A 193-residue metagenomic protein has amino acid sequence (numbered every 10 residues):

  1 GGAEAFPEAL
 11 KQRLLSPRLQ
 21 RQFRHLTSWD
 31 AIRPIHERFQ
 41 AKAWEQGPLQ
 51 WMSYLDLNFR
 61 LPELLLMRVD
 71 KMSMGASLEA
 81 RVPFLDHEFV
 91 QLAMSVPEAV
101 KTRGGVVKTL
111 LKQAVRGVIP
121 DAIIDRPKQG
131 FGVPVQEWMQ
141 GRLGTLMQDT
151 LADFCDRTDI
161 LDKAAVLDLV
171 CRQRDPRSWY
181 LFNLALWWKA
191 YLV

Functional and structural regions predicted by a protein language model:
G1-V193: Adenosyl-5′-phosphate
